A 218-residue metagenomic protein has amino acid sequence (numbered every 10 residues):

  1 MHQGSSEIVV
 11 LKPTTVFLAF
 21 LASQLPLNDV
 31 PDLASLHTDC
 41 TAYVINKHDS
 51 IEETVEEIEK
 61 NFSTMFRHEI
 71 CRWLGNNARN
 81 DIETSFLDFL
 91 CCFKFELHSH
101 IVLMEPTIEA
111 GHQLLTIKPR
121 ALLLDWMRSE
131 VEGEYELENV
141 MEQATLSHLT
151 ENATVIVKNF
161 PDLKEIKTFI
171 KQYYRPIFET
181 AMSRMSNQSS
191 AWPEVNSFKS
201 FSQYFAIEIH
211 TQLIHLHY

Functional and structural regions predicted by a protein language model:
M1-D49, I108-F160: Extended, charge-biased low-complexity segments that typically form long amphipathic alpha-helices/coiled-coils
H48-E105, A153-H217: Amphipathic protein-protein interaction modules
